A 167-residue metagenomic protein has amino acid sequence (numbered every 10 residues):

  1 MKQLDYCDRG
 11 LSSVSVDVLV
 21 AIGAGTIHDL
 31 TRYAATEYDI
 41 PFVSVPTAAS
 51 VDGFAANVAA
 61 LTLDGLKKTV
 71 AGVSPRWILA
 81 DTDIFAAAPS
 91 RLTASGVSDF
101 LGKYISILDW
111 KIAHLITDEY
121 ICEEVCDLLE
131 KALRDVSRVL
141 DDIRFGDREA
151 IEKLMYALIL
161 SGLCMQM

Functional and structural regions predicted by a protein language model:
M1-V18, R76, S95: ATP/NTP phosphate-donor binding region
D5-R9, H28-L30, D64-L66: A generic local structural motif
L19-A21, C164: Short glycine-rich or small-residue beta-strand-to-loop segments that form or flank ligand, phosphate, metal/Fe-S
A21-I22, V45: Structural motif
A24-R32, V51-F54: Short glycine/serine/threonine-rich phosphate/pyrophosphate-binding segments that cradle anionic phosphate groups
H28-T36, I159-L163: Contiguous, well-ordered alpha-helical segments that form the cores/surfaces of helical PPI scaffolds
T36-D135: A glycine/threonine-rich phosphate-anchoring loop and its flanking beta-alpha core in nucleotide/phosphate-binding
E123-M167: Active-site segments that bind and position negatively charged phosphate/pyrophosphate groups
